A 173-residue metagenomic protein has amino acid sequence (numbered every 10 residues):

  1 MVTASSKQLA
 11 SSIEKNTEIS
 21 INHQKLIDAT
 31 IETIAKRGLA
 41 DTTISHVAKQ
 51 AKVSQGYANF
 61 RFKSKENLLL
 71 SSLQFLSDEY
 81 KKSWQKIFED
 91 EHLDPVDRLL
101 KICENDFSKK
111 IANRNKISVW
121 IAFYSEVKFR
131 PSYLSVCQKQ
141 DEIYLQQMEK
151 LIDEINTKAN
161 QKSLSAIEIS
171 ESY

Functional and structural regions predicted by a protein language model:
M1-I21: N-terminal intrinsically disordered/low-complexity leader segments
K15, I21-A29, P95: N-terminal positioning helix adjacent to the helix-turn-helix/winged-helix DNA-binding module
K25, A29-N67, S71: Helix-turn-helix
I44, Q74-K81: Short, basic, alpha-helical segments at the C-terminal edge of helix-turn-helix-like DNA-binding modules
K63-N67, S71, D78, L93 (+5 more regions): Residues in soluble alpha-helical coiled-coils and helical-bundle/repeat scaffolds
S71, Q85-K116, A166-Y173: Hydrophobic alpha-helical connector segments
D97, A112-I121, P131-T157: Amphipathic alpha-helical packing segments from all-alpha helical-bundle domains
I121, E149, S163-Y173: Hydrophobic alpha-helical segments that form the core of small-molecule binding pockets and/or dimer interfaces
